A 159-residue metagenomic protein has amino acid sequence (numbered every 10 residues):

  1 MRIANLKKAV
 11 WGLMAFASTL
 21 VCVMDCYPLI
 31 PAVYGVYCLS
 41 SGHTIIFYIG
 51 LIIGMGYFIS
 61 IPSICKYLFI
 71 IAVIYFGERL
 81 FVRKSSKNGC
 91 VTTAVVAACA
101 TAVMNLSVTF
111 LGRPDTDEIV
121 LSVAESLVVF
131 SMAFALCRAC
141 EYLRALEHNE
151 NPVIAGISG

Functional and structural regions predicted by a protein language model:
M1-I45: Hydrophobic transmembrane alpha-helices
K8-G12, C22-Y27, S60-L68, R79-G159: Membrane-embedded alpha-helical hairpins and interfacial helices in multi-pass inner-membrane proteins
L20-A32, I46-I71: Subset of alpha-helical transmembrane segments and adjacent helix-loop junctions that display helix-helix
V33-H43, I71-V82, F130: Alpha-helical transmembrane segments and their membrane-interface exit regions
